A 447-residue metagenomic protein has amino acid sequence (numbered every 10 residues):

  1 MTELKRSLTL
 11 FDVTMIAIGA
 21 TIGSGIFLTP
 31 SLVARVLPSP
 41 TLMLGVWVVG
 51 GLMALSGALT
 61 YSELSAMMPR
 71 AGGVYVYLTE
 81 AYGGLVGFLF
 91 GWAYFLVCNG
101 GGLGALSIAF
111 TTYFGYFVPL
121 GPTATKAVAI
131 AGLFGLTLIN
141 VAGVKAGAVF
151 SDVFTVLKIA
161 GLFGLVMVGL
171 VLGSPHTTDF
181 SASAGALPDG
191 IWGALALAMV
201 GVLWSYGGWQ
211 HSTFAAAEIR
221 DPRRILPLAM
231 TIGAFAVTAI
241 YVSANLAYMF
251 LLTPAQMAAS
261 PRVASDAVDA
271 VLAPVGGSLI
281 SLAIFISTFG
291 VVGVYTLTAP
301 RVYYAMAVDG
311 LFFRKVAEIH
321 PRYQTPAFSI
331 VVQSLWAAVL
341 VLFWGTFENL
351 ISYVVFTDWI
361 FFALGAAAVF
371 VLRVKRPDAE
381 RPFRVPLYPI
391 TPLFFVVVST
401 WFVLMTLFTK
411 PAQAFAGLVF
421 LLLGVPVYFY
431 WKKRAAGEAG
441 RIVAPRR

Functional and structural regions predicted by a protein language model:
M1-S31, R35-T41, A54-L59, R70-A71 (+6 more regions): Membrane-interface "cap" regions at the ends of multi-pass membrane proteins
E3-L4, P40, L44, L120-A124 (+2 more regions): Helix-loop-helix junctions that connect adjacent transmembrane segments in multi-pass membrane transporters
I26-P30, S107, I139-K145, V275-G276 (+4 more regions): Transmembrane helix-loop junctions in multi-pass membrane proteins
L32-R35, L55-V141, A146, V166 (+3 more regions): Hydrophobic transmembrane alpha-helices that form the core helical bundles of multi-pass secondary transporters
T41, S352, T357-D358, L387-R447: A generic transmembrane alpha-helix motif of multi-pass inner-membrane proteins
V76-Y77, G83, G115-L120, A198 (+3 more regions): TM-loop-TM module centered on a large, flexible mid-protein loop between adjacent transmembrane helices in multi-pass
A124-P175, D189, M230-T231, V354-L364 (+2 more regions): Membrane-interface loop-to-helix entry segments
K315-A327, F362-Q413, R446: C-terminal membrane-solvent junction of multi-pass transporters and transport-like membrane proteins
